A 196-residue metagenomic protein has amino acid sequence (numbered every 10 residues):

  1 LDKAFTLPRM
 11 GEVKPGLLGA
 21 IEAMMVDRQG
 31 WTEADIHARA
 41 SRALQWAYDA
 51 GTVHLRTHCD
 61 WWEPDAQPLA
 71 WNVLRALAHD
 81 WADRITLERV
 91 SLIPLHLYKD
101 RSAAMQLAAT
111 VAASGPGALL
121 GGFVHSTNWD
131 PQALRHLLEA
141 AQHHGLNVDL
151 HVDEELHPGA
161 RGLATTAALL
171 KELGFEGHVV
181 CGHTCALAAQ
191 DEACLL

Functional and structural regions predicted by a protein language model:
L1, T6, D60, H125 (+1 more regions): Short, ordered loop/turn segments at secondary-structure junctions
D2, T6-P8, P68, G159 (+1 more regions): Short, function-defining helix-loop hinge/capping sites that tune catalysis or transport
K3, L44-Q45, W71, R75 (+2 more regions): Short amphipathic alpha-helices and their capping/turn segments at secondary-structure boundaries
K3-I36, V111-P116, G162-C185: Active-site gating loops and adjacent loop-to-helix segments of metal-dependent hydrolytic enzymes
A23-V26, A50, L150: Single, functionally critical "micro-switch" positions that shape active/binding sites and transmembrane helices
R28-S114, S126-E139: Active-site loop-helix segments enriched in His/Asp/Glu that coordinate and activate a nucleophilic water at divalent
E88-R101, A112-L196: Active-site core of metal-dependent hydrolases
